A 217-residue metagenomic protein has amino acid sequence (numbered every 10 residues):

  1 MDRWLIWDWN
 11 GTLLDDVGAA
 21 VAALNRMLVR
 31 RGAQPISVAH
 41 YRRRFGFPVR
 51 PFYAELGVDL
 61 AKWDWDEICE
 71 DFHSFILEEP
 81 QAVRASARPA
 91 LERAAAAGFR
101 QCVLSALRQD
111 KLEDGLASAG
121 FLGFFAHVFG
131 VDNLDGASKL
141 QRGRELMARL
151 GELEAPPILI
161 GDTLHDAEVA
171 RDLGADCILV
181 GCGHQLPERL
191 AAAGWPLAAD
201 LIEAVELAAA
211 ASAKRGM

Functional and structural regions predicted by a protein language model:
M1-R43, E55: Active-site neighborhood of HAD-like aspartate-dependent phosphohydrolases
W4, K139-E168: Conserved Lys-Pro-Asp/Glu-containing loop-to-beta segment of HAD-superfamily phosphomonoesterases, centered on
T12, S105-L107: Conserved phosphate-coupling serine/threonine residues in phosphotransfer and NTP-handling enzymes
R30, R43-F75, A85-A96: A metal-dependent, Asp-based hydrolase signature
Q34, L122-A126, L153: Conserved H-loop
H40, L122-A137: A short, structured active-site edge motif that brings together acidic residues
I76-V103, D110-E113, L140: Short, acidic loop-to-helix structural element flanking the phosphoryl-transfer center in phosphate-processing enzymes
I158-L197: Acidic, Mg2+-coordinating phosphoryl-transfer loop and its flanking beta/alpha structural elements, shared across
